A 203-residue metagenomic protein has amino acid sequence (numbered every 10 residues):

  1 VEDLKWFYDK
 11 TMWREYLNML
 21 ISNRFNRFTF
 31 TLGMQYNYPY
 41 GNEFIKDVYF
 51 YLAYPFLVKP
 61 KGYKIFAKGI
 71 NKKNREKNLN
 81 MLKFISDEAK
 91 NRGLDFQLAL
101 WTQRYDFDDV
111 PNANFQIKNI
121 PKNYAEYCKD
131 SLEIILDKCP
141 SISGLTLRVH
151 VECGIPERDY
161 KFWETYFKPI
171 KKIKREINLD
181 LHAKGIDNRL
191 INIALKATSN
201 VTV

Functional and structural regions predicted by a protein language model:
V1-V203: Aromatic-lined carbohydrate-binding surfaces of glycoside hydrolases
